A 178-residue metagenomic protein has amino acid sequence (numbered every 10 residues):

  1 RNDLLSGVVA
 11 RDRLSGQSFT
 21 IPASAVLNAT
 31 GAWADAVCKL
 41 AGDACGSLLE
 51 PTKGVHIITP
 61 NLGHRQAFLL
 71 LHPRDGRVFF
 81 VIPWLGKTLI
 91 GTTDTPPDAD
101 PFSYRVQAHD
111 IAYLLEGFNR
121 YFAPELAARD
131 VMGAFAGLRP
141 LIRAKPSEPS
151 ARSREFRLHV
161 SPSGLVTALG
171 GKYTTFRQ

Functional and structural regions predicted by a protein language model:
R1-G7: A conserved short coil-to-beta-strand element within the FAD-binding core of flavoproteins
L4, P22, E125-A127: Short loop/turn motifs at secondary-structure junctions
G7, Q17, P97-D98: General secondary-structure edge motif
V8-D12: Short beta-strand segments that buttress and anchor functional surface loops
L14-A25: Core beta-strand elements of the Rossmann-like FAD/NAD(P) dinucleotide-binding domain in flavoenzyme oxidoreductases
T30-G31: Glycine-rich, N-terminal phosphate-binding loop of Rossmann-like dinucleotide-binding domains
A36-L89, T95-Q178: C-terminal catalytic lobe of FAD-dependent flavoproteins
